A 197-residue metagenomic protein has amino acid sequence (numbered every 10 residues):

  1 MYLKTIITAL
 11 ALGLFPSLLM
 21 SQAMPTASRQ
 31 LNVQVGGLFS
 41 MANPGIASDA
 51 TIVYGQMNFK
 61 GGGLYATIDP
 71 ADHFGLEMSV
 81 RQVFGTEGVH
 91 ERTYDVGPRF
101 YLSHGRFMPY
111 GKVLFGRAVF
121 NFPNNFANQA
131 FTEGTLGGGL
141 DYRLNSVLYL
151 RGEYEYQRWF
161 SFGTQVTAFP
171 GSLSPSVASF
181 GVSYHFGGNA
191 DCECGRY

Functional and structural regions predicted by a protein language model:
M1-I7: Bacterial N-terminal signal peptides that target proteins for export
T8-S17: Bacterial N-terminal signal peptides
M20-P70, L76-V83, F115, V177-Y197: Short glycine/proline- and aromatic-enriched beta-strand/turn motifs that initiate or cap beta-hairpins
G45-V53, M57, G88-Y94, N121-Q129 (+2 more regions): Outer-membrane beta-barrel translocator domains and adjoining extracellular loop/strand segments of Gram-negative
N58, A130-T132, Y156: Ser/Thr- (and often Asn-) enriched beta-sheet segments in non-cytosolic proteins
Y65-G134, Y142-S146, P175, S179-F186 (+1 more regions): Gram-negative (and chloroplast) outer-membrane scaffold detector with strong preference for beta-barrel transmembrane
F115, L140, Y154-Y156: Hydrophobic beta-strand positions in extracellular immunoglobulin-like domains
L136, N145-Y197: Predominantly the C-terminal beta-signal and adjacent terminal strand-loop region of outer-membrane beta-barrel
